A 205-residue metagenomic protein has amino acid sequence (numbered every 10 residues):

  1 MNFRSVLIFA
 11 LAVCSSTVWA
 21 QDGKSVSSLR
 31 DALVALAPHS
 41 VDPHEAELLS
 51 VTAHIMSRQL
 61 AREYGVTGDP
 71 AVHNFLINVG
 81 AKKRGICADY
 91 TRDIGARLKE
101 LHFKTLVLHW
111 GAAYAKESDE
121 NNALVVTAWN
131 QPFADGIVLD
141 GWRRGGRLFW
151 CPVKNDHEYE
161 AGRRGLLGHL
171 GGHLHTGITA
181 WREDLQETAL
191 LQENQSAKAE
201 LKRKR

Functional and structural regions predicted by a protein language model:
M1-L7: Bacterial N-terminal signal peptides that target proteins for export
S15-S16: N-terminal signal peptide c-region/cleavage motif recognized by signal peptidases
A20-S27: Cleaved targeting-peptide boundary
D22, H39-A46, G80-T91: Solvent-exposed, acidic/flexible segments
D31-L76: Secondary-structure boundary elements
N74-S118: Mid-length scaffold segments of soluble, non-membrane domains
K99-W150: Hydrophobic/aromatic-rich core segments of domains that either
Q131-L201: A recognition module on extended beta-rich or small alphabeta surfaces enriched in W/G with H and D/E
